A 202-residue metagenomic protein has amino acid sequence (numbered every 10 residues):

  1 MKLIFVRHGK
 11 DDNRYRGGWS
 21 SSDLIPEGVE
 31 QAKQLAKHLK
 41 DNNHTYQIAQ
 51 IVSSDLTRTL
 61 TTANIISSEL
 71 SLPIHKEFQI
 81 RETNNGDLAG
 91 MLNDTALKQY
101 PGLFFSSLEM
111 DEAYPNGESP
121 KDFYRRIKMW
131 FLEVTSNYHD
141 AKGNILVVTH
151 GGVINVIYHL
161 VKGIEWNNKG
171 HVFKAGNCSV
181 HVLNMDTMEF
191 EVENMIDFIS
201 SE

Functional and structural regions predicted by a protein language model:
K2, K76, E82-T95, S136 (+2 more regions): Acidic, low-complexity terminal tails and accessory targeting/binding regions of phosphate-metabolizing enzymes
L3, R7-P73: Active-site-proximal alpha-helix that buttresses catalytic centers in soluble enzyme cores
K33-D41, Y124, K128-S136, Y158: Generic structural signal for well-ordered alpha-helical scaffold segments
N42-Q47, V134-N144: Glycine-rich phosphate-binding loop signature in dinucleotide/nucleotide-binding domains
S53-S54, R125, V148-T149: Short beta-strand scaffold positions
I65, V156-L160: Active-site signature of alpha/beta-hydrolase-fold catalytic machinery across serine- and Asp/Cys-nucleophile hydrolases
S68-M129, E191: Phosphate-handling substructures
G151-N155, S179: GST superfamily/GST-like fold recognition
